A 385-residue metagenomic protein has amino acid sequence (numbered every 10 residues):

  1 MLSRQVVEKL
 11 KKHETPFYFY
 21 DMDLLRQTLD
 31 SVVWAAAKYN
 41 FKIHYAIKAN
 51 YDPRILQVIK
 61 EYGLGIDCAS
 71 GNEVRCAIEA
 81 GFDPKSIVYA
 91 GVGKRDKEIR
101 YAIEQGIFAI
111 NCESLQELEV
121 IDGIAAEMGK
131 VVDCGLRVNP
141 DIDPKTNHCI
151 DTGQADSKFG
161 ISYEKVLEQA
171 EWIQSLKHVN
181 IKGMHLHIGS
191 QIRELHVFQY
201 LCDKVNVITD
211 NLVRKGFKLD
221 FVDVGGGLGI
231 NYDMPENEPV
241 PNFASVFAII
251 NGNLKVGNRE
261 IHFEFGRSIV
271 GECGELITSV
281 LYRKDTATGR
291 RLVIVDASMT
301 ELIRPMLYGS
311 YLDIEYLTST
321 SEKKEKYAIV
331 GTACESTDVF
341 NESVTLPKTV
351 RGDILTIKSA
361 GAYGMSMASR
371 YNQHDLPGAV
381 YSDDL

Functional and structural regions predicted by a protein language model:
M1-V132, E171-N180, V207-R214, T345-K348 (+1 more regions): A charged N-terminal "starter" segment
R4, I249, N258-L385: Charged (often Lys/Glu-rich) extended helix/loop segments that serve as interaction or gating elements
L24, N50, E73, K94 (+10 more regions): Short, glycine-/Ser/Thr-/acidic-enriched flexible segments
H44, D133, F221, E260 (+1 more regions): Hydrophobic "anchor" residues on beta-strands that sit immediately upstream of conserved functional sites
A46, D133-N139, H185-H187, D223-G225 (+2 more regions): Short beta-strand segments
L56, E79, I99-E104, I121-I124 (+6 more regions): Short acidic, glycine/serine/threonine-rich loops at helix termini
I66-D67, I87, I110, M184 (+3 more regions): Hydrophobic residues within beta-strands of alpha/beta enzymes
D141-Y282, L346, N372: Active-site loop/helix belt of alpha/beta enzymes
